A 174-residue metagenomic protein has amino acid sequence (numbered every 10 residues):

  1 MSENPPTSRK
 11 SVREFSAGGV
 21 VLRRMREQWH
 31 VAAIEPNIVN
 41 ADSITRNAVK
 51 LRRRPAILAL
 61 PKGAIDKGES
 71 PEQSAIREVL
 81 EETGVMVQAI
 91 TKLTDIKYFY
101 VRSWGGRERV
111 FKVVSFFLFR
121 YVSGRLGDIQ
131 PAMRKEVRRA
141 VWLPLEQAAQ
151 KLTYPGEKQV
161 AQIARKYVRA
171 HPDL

Functional and structural regions predicted by a protein language model:
S2-L60: N-terminal strand-loop-strand
F15-A17, W29, K112-S115, R138: Change "...and in nucleic-acid phosphodiester-cleaving endonucleases..." to "...and in nucleic-acid processing enzymes
V21, A33, L118-F119, W142: Conserved hydrophobic "DFG−1" position in protein kinase catalytic cores
R26-Q28, I38-A41, D66-K67, D95-F99 (+1 more regions): Short, charged/polar surface micro-motifs in flexible loops or helix N-caps
A59, F111, W142: Short aromatic/basic micro-patch
A59-T94: The catalytic Nudix box helix
G84-R125: Active-site segment of metal-dependent pyrophosphate-handling enzymes, primarily the Nudix hydrolase catalytic core
F116-L118, D128-A161: NUDIX/MutT-family hydrolases
